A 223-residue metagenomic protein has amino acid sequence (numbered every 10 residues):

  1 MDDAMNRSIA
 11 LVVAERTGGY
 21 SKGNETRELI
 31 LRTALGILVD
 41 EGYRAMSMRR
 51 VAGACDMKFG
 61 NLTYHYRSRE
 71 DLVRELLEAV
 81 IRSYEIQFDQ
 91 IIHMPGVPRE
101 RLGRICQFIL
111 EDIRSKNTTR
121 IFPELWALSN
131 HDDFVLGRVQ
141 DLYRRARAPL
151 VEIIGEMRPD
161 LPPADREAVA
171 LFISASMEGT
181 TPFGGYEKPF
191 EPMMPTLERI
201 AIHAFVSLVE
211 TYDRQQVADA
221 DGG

Functional and structural regions predicted by a protein language model:
M1-E25, G36, Y212-G223: N-terminal intrinsically disordered/low-complexity leader segments
T26-L29, T33-D71, E75: Helix-turn-helix
R27, L35, D89, Q107-L110 (+3 more regions): Solvent-exposed, non-membrane alpha-helical residues enriched in polar/charged side chains
L29, T33-E41, Q87-M94, I121 (+2 more regions): Solvent-exposed, amphipathic alpha-helical segments
E75, D89-T119, V169-I173: Hydrophobic alpha-helical connector segments
E78-S83: Short, basic, alpha-helical segments at the C-terminal edge of helix-turn-helix-like DNA-binding modules
G103-V151: Short secondary-structure transition hinges
L136, Q140, E156-G223: Hydrophobic/aromatic-rich alpha-helical bundle segments in the mid-to-C-terminal region
